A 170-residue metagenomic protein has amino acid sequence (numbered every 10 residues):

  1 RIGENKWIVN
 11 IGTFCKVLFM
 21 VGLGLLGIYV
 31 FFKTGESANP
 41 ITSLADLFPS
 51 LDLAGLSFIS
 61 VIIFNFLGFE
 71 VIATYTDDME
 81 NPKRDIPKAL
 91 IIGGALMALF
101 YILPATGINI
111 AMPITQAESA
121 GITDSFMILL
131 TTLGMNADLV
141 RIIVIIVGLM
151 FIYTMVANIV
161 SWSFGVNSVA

Functional and structural regions predicted by a protein language model:
R1, G22-K33, L103-G107, Y153-A157 (+1 more regions): Residue-level signal for alpha-helical transmembrane segments in multi-pass membrane proteins
R1-G35, L67, L90-A95, N167-A170: Membrane-interface loop-to-helix entry segments
I11-C15, A73-N109, V169: Junctions where cytoplasmic loops transition into the N-terminal start of transmembrane alpha-helices in multi-pass
F32-L47, Q116-A120: Membrane-interface helix termini and inter-helical loops of multi-pass transporters
G55-V61: Structural signature of hydrophobic alpha-helical transmembrane segments
I62-N65, R84: Channel- or pocket-lining gating/hinge segments that regulate access to a cavity or pore
F66, V71-M79, R141-A170: Membrane-helix boundary/coupling elements in multi-pass transport proteins
I92-I159: TM-loop-TM module centered on a large, flexible mid-protein loop between adjacent transmembrane helices in multi-pass
